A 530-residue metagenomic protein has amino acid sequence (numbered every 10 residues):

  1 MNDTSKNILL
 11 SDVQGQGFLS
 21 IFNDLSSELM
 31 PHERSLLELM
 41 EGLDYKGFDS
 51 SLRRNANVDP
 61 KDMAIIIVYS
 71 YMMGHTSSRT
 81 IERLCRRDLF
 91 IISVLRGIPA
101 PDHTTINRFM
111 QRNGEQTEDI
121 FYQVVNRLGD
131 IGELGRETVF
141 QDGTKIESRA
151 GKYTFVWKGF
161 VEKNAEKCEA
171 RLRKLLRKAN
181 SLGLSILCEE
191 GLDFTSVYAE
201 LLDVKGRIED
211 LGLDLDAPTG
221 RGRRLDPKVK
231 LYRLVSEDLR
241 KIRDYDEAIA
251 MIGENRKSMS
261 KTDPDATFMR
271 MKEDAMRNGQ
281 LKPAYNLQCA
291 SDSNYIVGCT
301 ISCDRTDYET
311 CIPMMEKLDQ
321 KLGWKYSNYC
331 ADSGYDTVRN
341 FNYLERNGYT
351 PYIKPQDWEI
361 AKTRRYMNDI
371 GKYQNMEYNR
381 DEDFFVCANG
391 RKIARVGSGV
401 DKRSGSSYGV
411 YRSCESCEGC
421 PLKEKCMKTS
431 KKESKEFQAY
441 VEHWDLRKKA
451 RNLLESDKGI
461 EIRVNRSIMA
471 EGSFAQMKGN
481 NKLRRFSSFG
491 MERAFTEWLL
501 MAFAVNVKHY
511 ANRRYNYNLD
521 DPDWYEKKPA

Functional and structural regions predicted by a protein language model:
M1-M30: Hydrophobic alpha-helical membrane-insertion signals
S5-K6, L10, A56, I67 (+2 more regions): Anion-binding and metal-coordination hotspots
S26-V68: Basic, short loop/linker segments at the boundary and entry of helix-turn-helix/winged-helix-like folds
I91-L95: Short amphipathic alpha-helical interface patches used for protein-protein assembly/oligomerization
